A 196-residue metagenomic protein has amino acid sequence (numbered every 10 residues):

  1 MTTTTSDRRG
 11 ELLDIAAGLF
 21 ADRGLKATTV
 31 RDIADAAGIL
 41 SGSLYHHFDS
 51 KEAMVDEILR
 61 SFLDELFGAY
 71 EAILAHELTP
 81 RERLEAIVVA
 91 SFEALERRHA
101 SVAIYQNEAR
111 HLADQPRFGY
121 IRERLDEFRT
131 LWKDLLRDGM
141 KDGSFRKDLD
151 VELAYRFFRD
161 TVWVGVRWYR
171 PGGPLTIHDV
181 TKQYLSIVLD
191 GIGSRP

Functional and structural regions predicted by a protein language model:
M1-D7, E11-D14, G18, P196: N-terminal intrinsically disordered/low-complexity leader segments
E11, I15, L19-A53, E57: Helix-turn-helix
L25-K26, F145, L175: Conserved hydrophobic residue
E57, E71-S101, V151, Y155-F158: Hydrophobic alpha-helical connector segments
D64-F67, E71-A72, R97, Q115-D142 (+3 more regions): Amphipathic alpha-helical packing segments from all-alpha helical-bundle domains
E93-R97, R129, D134, D138 (+2 more regions): Amphipathic C-terminal alpha-helical segment
E96-P116, R167: Amphipathic alpha-helical segments used for helix-helix packing
